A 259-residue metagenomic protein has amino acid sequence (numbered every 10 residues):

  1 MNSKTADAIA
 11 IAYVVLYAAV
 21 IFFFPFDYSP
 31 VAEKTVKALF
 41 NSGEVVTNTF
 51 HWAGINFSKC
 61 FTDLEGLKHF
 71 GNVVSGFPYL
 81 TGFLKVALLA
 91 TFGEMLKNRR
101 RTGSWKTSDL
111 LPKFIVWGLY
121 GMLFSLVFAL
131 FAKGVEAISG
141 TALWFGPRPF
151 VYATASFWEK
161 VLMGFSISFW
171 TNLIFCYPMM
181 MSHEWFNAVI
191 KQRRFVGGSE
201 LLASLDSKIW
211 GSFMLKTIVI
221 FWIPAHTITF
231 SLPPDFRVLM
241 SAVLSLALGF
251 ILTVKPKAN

Functional and structural regions predicted by a protein language model:
A10-K37, K59: Alpha-helical transmembrane segments of multi-pass membrane proteins
F40, F70-L88, L110: Loop-to-helix transition at the N-terminal end of transmembrane alpha-helices
V74-L84, E159-Y177: Alpha-helical transmembrane segments
R99-F128: Hydrophobic/aromatic-rich structural module bridging two neighboring secondary-structure elements via a short loop
G121-A142, F165-R193: Transmembrane alpha-helix/helix-exit interface in multi-pass inner-membrane proteins
G134-L162, V196-G197: Membrane-interface interhelical connector segments
K191-K216: Membrane-helix boundary/juxtamembrane motif in polytopic membrane proteins
I220-T229: Hydrophobic, membrane-inserted alpha-helices
